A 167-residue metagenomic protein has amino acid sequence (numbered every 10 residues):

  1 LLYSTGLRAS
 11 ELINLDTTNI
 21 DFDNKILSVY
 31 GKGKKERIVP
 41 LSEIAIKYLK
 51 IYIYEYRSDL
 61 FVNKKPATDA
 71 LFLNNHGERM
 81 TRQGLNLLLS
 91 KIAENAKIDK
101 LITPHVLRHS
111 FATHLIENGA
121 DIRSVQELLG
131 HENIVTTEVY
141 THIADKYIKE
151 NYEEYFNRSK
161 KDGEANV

Functional and structural regions predicted by a protein language model:
L1-S10, I26-L27, T113, F156: Short pre-functional
S4, Q83, K91, R108-E132 (+1 more regions): C-terminal catalytic core of tyrosine-transesterase DNA break-rejoin enzymes
R8, D16-T18, D121, E132-V135: Short coil/turn motifs that cap or connect alpha-helices
S10, N14-I51, S58: Conserved tyrosine-mediated DNA breakage-rejoining catalytic core shared by Y-recombinases
G31-I51, A67-S90: C-terminal catalytic core of Y-nucleophile DNA break-rejoin enzymes
E78, L101-H105, Y140: Catalytic tyrosine of NAD(P)H-dependent dehydrogenase/reductases that use a Tyr as the general acid/base
V135-E154: Catalytic-site neighborhood detector that most strongly recognizes the C-terminal catalytic loop/helix of tyrosine
N157-V167: C-terminal secondary-structure termini that scaffold catalytic or DNA-interacting sites
